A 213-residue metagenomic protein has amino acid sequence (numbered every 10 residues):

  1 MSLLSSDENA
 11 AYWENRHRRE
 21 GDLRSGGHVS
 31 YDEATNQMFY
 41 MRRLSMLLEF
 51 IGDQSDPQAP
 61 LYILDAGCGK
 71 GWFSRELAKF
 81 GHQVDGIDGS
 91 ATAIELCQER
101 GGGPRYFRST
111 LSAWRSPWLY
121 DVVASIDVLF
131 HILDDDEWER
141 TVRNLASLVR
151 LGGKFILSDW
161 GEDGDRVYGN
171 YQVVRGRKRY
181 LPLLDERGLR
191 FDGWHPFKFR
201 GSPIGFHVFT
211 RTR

Functional and structural regions predicted by a protein language model:
M1-S55, L61-R115, D134-R140, N144 (+1 more regions): Class I (Rossmann-like) S-adenosyl-L-methionine-dependent methyltransferase catalytic domain, capturing the SAM-binding
A124: A conserved beta-strand element that flanks and buttresses the S-adenosyl-L-methionine
D127-H131: Short catalytic micro-motifs in class I SAM-dependent methyltransferases
I132-L133, V149-R150: Helix-to-beta-strand junctions that scaffold the AdoMet/dcAdoMet cofactor pocket in Class I SAM-dependent enzymes
